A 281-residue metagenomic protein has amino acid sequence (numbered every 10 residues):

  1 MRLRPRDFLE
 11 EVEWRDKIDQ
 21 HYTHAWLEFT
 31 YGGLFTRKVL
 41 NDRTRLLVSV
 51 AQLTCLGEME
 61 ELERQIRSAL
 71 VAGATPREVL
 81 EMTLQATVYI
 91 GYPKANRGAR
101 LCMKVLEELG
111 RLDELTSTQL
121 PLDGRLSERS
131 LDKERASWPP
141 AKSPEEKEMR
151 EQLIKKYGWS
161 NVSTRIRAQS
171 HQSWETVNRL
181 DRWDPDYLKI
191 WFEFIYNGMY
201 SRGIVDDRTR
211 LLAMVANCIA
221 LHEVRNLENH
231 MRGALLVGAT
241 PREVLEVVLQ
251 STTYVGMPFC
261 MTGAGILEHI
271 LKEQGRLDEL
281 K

Functional and structural regions predicted by a protein language model:
M1-R43, V71, A95-D207, L236 (+1 more regions): Acidic, glycine/proline-rich low-complexity segments that act as flexible tails and inter-domain linkers
H24-L27, L56-L62, K189-F192, A220-L227: Short acidic alpha-helix initiation/capping motifs at coil-to-helix transition points, especially at protein N-termini
T30, L47, R64-S68, E81-M82 (+4 more regions): A general alpha-helix detector
D42-R43, R77, R208, R242: Aromatic- and histidine-enriched alpha-helix N-cap/loop-to-helix transition segments that scaffold the rims
T44-L53, L80-T83, T209-C218, V247-S251: Short, structured motif recognition centered on aromatic/hydrophobic residues
E58-L80, A95-L106, E223-L245, C260-L271: Extended intrinsically disordered, low-complexity coil regions enriched in Ser, Thr, Gly, Ala and often Pro
L84-V88, M103, L249-T252, E268: Short amphipathic alpha-helical surface patches that mediate protein-protein
T87-P93, M257-M261: Substrate/cofactor-recognition hotspot
